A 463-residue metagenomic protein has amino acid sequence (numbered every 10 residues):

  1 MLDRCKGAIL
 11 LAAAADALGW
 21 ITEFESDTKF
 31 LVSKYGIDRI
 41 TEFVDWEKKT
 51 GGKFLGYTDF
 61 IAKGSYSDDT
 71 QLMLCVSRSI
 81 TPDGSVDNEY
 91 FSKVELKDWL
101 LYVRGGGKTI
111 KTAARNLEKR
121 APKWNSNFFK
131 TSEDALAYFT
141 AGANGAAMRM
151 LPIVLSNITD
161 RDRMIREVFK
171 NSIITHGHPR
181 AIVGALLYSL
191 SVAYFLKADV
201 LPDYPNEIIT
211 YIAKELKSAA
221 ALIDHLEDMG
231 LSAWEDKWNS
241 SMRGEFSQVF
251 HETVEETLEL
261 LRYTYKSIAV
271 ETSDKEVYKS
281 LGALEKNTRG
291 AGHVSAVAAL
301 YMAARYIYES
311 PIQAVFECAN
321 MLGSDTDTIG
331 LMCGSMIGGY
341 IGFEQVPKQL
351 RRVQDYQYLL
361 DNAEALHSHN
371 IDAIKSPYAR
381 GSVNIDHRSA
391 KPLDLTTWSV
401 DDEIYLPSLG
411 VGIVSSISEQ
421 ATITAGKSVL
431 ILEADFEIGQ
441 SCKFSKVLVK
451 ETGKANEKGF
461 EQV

Functional and structural regions predicted by a protein language model:
M1-V463: Structured, active/binding-site neighborhoods that engage oxygen-rich ligands
